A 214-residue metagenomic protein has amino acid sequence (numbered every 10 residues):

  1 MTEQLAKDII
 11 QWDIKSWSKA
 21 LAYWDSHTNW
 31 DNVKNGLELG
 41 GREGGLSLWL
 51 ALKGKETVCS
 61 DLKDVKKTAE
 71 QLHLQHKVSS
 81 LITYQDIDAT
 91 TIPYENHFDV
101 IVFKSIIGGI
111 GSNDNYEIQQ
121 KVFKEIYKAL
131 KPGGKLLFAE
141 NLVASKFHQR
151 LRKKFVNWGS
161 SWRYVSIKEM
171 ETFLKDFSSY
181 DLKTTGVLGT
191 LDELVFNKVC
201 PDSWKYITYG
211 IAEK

Functional and structural regions predicted by a protein language model:
I14-V33: Conserved alpha-helix/loop element of class I SAM-dependent methyltransferases that forms part of the SAM/SAH-binding
N32-R42: Conserved class I S-adenosyl-L-methionine
G44-T90: Class I SAM-dependent methyltransferase SAM/SAH-binding core
T90-I101: A short acidic, Gly/Pro-enriched loop at the edge of an enzyme's catalytic core that lines a small-molecule cofactor
I110-E125: A short, conserved alpha-helix within the catalytic core of class I
G133-E140: Conserved beta-strand signature within the Rossmann-like core of class I S-adenosyl-L-methionine
R150-K153, Y180-K214: A C-terminal cap/extension of S-adenosyl-L-methionine-dependent methyltransferases that defines the acceptor-substrate
K153-E169: Acceptor-substrate binding/catalytic loop of class I
